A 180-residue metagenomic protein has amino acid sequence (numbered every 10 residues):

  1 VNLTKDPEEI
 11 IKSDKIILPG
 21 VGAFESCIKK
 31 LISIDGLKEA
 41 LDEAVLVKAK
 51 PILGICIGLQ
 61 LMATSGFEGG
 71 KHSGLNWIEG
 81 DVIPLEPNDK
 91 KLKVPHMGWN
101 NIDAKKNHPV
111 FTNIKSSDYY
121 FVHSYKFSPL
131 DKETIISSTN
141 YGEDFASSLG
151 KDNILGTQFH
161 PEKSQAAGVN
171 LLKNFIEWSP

Functional and structural regions predicted by a protein language model:
V1-E9: A short beta-strand-loop structural module common to alpha/beta enzyme folds
E8-E9, G66-E68, K126-F127, N140: Short polar/acidic secondary-structure junctions
S13: An anion/phosphate-binding loop that grips the pyrophosphate of nucleotide cofactors and donors
I17-P19: Structural motif
V21-G22, N153: Short, histidine-centered active-site or binding-site loop motifs used for metal coordination, general acid-base
F24-H96: Cysteine-nucleophile active-site neighborhood
L46-V47, G80-P180: Amide-donor transfer/coupling interface in amidating biosynthetic enzymes
